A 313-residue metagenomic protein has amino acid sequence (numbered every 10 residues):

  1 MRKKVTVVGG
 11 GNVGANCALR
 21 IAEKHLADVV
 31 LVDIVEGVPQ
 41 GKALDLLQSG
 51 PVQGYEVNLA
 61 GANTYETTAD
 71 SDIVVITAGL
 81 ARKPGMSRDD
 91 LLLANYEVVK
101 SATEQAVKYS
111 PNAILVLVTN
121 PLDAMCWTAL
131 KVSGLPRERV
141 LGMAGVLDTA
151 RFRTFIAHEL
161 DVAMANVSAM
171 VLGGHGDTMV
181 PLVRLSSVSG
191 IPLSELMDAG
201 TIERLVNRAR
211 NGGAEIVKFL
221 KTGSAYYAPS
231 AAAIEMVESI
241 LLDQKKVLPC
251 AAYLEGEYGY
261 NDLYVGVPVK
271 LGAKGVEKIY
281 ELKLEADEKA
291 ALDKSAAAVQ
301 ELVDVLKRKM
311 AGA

Functional and structural regions predicted by a protein language model:
G10-G11: Glycine-rich Rossmann-fold phosphate-binding loop(s) that bind the pyrophosphate of adenine dinucleotide cofactors
G14-A15: N-terminal Rossmann-fold NAD(P) dinucleotide-binding loop
E23-D28, G134-P136: Conserved S-adenosyl-L-methionine
V32-S71, E301-A311: Conserved N-terminal Rossmann-fold NAD(P) cofactor-binding segment
V52-I114: Rossmann-like NAD(P)-binding element
S87-R153: Rossmann-like NAD(P)(H) cofactor-binding subdomain of soluble oxidoreductases
S133-R139, D148-A313: C-terminal substrate-binding/catalytic lobe of Rossmann-fold NAD(P)-dependent dehydrogenases
